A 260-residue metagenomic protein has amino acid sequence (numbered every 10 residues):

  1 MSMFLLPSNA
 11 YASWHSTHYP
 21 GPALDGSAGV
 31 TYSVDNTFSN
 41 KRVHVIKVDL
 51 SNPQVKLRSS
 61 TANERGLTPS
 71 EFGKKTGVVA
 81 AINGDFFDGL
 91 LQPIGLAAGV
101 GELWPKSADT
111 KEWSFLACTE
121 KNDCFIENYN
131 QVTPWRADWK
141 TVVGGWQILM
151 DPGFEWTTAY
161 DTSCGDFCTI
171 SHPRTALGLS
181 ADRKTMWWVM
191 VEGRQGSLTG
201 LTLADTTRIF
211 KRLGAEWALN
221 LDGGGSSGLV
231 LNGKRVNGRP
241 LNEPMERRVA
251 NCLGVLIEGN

Functional and structural regions predicted by a protein language model:
M1-L6: Bacterial N-terminal signal peptides
A10-F115, K121-I126: Zymogen propeptides
V48, A81-F86, Y129, M190-E192 (+1 more regions): Active-site-proximal beta-strand/loop segments in catalytic clefts of secreted hydrolases
S60-G66, Y129-W135, M190-Q195: Short, solvent-exposed aromatic-acidic interface loops
L67-S70, W135-K140, S197-T202: A short, polar/proline- and glycine-enriched secondary-structure boundary/capping micro-motif
L91-T110, C118, S163-W217, L221 (+1 more regions): Conserved, well-ordered active-site substructure
I126, I148-L149, W188, L229: Generic preference for hydrophobic
W139-C164: Short, conserved active-site entrance elements at the starts or edges of catalytic domains
